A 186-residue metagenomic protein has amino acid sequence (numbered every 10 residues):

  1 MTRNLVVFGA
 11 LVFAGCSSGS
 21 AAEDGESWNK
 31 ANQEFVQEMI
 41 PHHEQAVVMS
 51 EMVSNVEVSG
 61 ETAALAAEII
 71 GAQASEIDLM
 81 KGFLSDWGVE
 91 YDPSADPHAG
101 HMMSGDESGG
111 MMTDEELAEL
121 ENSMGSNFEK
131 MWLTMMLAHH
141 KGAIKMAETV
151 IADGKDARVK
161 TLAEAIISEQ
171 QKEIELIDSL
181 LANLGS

Functional and structural regions predicted by a protein language model:
M1-V6: Bacterial N-terminal signal peptides that target proteins for export
V12-G15: C-terminal motif of bacterial Sec signal peptides marking the signal peptidase cleavage site
S18-S186: All-alpha RGS (Regulator of G-protein Signaling) helical domain and cognate RGS-like helical scaffolds
